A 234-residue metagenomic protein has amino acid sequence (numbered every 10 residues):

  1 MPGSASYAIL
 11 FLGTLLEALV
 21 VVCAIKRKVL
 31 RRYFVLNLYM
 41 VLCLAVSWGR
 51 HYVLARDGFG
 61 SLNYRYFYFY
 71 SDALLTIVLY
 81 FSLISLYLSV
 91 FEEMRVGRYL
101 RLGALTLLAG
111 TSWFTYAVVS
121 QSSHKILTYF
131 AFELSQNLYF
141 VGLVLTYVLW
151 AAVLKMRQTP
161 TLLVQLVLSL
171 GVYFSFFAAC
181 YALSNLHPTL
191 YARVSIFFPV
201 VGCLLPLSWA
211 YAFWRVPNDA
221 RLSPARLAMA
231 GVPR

Functional and structural regions predicted by a protein language model:
S4-E17, G58-L88, A104-L108, V194-P206: Individual alpha-helical transmembrane segments in multi-pass integral membrane proteins
S6-Y7, S123-V148, M156, S195-F198: Extracellular-loop-to-transmembrane junctions of the mid-late helices
E17-K26, H51-F59, Y70-L102, W113-S123 (+1 more regions): Internal transmembrane alpha-helix with an interfacial aromatic "cap," most often the third helix
C23-V35, Y87-R101, L127-T128, L154-V164: Membrane-interface helix-boundary motifs at transmembrane edges
L30, V46-Y68, S184-Y191: Helix-loop junctions on the outward
L38, L42-A45, D72-F81, L100-S120 (+2 more regions): Alpha-helical transmembrane segments of multi-pass integral membrane proteins
F59-Y70, K125-Q136, L162-L166, T189-P199: Non-cytosolic membrane-interface motifs at loop->transmembrane helix junctions
V148-R234: C-terminal transmembrane-bundle signature of multipass membrane proteins, characterized by strong activation on
